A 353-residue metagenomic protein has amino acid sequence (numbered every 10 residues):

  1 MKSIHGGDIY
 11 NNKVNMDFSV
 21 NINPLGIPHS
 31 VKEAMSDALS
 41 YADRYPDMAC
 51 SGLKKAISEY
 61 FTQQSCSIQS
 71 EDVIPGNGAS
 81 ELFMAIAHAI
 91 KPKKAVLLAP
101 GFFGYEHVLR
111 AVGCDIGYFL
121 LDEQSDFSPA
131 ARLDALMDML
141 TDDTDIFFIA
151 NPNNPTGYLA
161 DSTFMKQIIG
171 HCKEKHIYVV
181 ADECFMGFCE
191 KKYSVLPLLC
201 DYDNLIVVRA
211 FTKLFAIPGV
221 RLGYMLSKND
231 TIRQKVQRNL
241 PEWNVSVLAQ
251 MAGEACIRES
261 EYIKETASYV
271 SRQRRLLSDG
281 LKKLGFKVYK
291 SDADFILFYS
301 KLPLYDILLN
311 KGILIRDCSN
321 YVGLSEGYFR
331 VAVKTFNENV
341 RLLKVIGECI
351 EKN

Functional and structural regions predicted by a protein language model:
M1-Y45, A56: N-terminal "arm"/small-domain region of PLP-dependent enzymes with the aminotransferase-like
G26-V31, A49, N204-K282, F286-Y289: PLP-dependent aminotransferase class I/II
D37-G76, R274: Conserved N-terminal alpha-helix of the aminotransferase class I/II PLP-enzyme fold
C50-K54, Q69-K93, G223: Conserved beta-loop-alpha segment that forms the PLP phosphate-binding cup at the N-terminus of a helix
H88-I149: PLP-dependent aminotransferase-like
Q124-G187: Active-site phosphate-binding strand-loop segment of PLP-dependent enzymes
T163, N320-N353: PLP-dependent enzyme catalytic core of the Aspartate aminotransferase-like
S271, K283-G312: Conserved PLP-binding catalytic core of the aspartate aminotransferase-like
